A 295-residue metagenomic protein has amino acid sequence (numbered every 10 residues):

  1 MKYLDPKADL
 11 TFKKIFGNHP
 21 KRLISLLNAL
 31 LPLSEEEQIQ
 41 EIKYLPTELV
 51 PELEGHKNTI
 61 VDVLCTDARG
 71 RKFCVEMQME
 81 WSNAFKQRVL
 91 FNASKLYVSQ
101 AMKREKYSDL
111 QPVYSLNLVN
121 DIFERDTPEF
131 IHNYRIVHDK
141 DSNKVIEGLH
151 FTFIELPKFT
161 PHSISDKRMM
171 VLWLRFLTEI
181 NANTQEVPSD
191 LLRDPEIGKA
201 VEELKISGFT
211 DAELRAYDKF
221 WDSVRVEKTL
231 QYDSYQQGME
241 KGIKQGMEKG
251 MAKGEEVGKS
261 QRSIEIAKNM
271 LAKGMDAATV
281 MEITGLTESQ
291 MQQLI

Functional and structural regions predicted by a protein language model:
M1-A212: Conserved single-residue anchors adjacent to enzymatic active/cofactor-binding motifs
F73-Q78, R175-I295: Short, charged alpha-helical interaction segments and adjacent helix-coil junctions
